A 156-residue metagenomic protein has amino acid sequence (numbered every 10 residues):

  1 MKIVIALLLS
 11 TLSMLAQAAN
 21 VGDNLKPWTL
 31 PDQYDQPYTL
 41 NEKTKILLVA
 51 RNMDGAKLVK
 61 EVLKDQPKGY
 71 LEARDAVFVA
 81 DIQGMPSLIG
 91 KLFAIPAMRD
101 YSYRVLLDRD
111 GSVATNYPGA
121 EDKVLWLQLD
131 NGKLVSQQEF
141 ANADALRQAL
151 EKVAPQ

Functional and structural regions predicted by a protein language model:
M1-L8: Sec-dependent signal peptide recognition, specifically the positively charged N-region followed immediately by
T11-A16: N-terminal signal peptide c-region/cleavage motif recognized by signal peptidases
Q17-P27: Cleaved targeting-peptide boundary
P27-T44: A short beta-strand-turn-helix
T39-A56: Short active-site neighborhood of thiol/selenol oxidoreductases, capturing the structured segment around
N41-E42, R109-A145: Thiol/disulfide oxidoreductase modules built on the thioredoxin-like
G55-A97: Structural microenvironment flanking redox-active thiols in thiol-disulfide oxidoreductases
V77-F78, A94-E121: Short, internal strand/loop/helix patches that form the active-site neighborhood or redox-interaction surface
